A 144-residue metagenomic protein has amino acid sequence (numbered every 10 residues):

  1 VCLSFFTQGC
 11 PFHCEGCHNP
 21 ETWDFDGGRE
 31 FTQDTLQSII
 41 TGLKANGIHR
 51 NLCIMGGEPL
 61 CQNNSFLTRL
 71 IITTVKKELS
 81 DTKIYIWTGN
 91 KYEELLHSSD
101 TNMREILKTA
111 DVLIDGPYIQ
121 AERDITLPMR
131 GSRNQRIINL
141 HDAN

Functional and structural regions predicted by a protein language model:
V1, N19-E105: Conserved Radical SAM active-site core
V1-H13: N-terminal pre-triad scaffold of radical SAM enzymes
L60, Q120-A121: Glycine-rich nucleotide phosphate-binding loop and flanking beta-alpha elements of Rossmann-like dinucleotide-binding
N63-I72, K76, R123-N144: P-loop/Walker A phosphate-binding loop and immediately adjacent motor/lid segment at beta-alpha junctions
R104-K108, G131: Short, conserved loop/helix-junction motifs that constitute active-site signature segments in enzyme catalytic cores
D111: Receiver (REC) domain switch/active-site residues of two-component response regulators
